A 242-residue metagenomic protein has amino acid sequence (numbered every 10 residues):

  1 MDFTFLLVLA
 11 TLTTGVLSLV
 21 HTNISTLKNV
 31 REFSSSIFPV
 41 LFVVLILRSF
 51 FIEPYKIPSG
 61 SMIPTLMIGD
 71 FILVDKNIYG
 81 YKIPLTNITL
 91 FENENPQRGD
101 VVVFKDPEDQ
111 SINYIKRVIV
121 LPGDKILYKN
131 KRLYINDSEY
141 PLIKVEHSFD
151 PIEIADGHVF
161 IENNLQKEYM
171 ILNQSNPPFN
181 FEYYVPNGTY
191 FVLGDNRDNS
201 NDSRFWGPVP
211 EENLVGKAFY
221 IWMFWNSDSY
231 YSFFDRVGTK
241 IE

Functional and structural regions predicted by a protein language model:
D2-V20, I24-L27, I68-E242: Soluble "head" domains of membrane/secretory-pathway proteins
N29-F33, S59-M62: Alpha-helical transmembrane segments in multi-pass membrane proteins
E32-K56, N77, Y81: Transmembrane alpha-helices and immediately adjacent membrane-cytoplasm interface residues in multi-pass integral
S49, S59-S61, S200-S203: Short linear Ser/Thr-Pro motifs
E53-D70: Alpha-helical transmembrane signal-anchor/signal-peptide segments
